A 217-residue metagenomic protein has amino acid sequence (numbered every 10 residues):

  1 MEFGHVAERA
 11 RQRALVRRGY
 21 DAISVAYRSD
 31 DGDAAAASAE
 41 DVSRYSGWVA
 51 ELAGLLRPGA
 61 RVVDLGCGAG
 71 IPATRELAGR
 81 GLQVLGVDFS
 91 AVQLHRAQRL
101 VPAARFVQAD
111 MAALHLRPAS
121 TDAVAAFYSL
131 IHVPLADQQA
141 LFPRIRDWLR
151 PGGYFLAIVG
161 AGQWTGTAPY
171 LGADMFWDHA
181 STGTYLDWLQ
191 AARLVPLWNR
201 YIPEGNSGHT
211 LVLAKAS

Functional and structural regions predicted by a protein language model:
E2-R57, Q163: Conserved class I S-adenosyl-L-methionine
R61-A113: Class I SAM-dependent methyltransferase SAM/SAH-binding core
A125-A126: A conserved beta-strand element that flanks and buttresses the S-adenosyl-L-methionine
Q139-P151: A short glycine-rich, Lys/Arg-flanked "PGG" loop and its adjoining helix->strand segment in the class I
G152-V159: Conserved beta-strand signature within the Rossmann-like core of class I S-adenosyl-L-methionine
G160-F176: Short, glycine-/aromatic-enriched active-site segment of Class I SAM-dependent methyltransferases
W177-R193: Short alpha-helix
Y201-S217: Core SAM-dependent methyltransferase catalytic element
